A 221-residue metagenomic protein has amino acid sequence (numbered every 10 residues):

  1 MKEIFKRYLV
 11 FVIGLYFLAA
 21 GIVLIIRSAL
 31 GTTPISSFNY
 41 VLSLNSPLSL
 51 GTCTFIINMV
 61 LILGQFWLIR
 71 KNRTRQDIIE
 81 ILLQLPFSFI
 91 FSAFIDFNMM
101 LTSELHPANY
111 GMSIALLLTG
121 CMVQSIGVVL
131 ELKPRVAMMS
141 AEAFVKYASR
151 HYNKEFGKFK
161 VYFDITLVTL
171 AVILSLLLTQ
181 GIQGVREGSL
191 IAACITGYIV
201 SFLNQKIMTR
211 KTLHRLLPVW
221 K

Functional and structural regions predicted by a protein language model:
M1-K221: Core subunits and conserved enzymes of cellular information-processing and envelope-translocation systems across
